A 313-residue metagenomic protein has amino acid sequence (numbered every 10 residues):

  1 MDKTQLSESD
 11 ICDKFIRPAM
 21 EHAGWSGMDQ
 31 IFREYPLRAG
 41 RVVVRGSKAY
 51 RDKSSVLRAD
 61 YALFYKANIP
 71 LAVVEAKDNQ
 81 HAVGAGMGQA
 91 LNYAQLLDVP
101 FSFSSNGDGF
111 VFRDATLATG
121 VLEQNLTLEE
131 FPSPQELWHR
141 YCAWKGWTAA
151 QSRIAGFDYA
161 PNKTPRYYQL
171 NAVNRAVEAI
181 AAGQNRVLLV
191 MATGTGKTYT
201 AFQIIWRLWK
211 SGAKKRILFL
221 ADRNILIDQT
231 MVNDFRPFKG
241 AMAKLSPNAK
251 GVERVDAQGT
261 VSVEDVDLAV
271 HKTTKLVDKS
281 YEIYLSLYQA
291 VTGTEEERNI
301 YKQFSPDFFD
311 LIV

Functional and structural regions predicted by a protein language model:
M1-R216, A221, I225-K244, E253-V263 (+3 more regions): ATP-dependent helicase/translocase motor core
V266-V277: Short acidic low-complexity segments
I312-V313: Walker B beta-strand of ABC/ABC-like P-loop ATPase nucleotide-binding domains, specifically the conserved hydrophobic
